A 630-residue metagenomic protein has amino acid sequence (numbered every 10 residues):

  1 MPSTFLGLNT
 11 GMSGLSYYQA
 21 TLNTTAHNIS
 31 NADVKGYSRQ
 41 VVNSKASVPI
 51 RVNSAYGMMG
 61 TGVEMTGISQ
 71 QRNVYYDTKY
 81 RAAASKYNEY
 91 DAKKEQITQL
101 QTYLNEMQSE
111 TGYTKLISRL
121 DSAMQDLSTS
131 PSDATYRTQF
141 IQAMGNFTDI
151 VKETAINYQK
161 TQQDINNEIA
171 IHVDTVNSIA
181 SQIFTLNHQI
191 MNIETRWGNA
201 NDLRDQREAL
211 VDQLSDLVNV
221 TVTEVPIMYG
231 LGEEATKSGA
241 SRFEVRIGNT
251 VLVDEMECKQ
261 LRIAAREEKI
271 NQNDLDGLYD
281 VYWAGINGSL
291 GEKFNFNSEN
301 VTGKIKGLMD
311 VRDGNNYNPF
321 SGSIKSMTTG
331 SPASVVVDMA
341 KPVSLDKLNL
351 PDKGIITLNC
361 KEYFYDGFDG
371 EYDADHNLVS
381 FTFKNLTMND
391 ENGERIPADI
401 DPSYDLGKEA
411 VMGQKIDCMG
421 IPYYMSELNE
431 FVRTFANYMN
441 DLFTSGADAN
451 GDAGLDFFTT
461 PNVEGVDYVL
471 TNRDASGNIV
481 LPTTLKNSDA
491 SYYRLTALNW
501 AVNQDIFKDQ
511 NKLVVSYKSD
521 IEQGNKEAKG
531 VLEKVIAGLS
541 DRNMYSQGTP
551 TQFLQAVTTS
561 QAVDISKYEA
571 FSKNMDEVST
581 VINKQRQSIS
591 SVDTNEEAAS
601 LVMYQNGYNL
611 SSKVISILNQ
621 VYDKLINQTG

Functional and structural regions predicted by a protein language model:
M1-G630: Structural signature of extracellular appendage/secretion-system components
